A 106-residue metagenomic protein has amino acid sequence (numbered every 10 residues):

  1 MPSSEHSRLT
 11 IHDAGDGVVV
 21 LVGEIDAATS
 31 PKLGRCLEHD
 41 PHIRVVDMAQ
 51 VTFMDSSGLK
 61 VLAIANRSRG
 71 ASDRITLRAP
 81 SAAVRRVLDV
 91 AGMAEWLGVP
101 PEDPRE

Functional and structural regions predicted by a protein language model:
M1-M54, A63-E106: STAS-like cytosolic regulatory interaction modules
